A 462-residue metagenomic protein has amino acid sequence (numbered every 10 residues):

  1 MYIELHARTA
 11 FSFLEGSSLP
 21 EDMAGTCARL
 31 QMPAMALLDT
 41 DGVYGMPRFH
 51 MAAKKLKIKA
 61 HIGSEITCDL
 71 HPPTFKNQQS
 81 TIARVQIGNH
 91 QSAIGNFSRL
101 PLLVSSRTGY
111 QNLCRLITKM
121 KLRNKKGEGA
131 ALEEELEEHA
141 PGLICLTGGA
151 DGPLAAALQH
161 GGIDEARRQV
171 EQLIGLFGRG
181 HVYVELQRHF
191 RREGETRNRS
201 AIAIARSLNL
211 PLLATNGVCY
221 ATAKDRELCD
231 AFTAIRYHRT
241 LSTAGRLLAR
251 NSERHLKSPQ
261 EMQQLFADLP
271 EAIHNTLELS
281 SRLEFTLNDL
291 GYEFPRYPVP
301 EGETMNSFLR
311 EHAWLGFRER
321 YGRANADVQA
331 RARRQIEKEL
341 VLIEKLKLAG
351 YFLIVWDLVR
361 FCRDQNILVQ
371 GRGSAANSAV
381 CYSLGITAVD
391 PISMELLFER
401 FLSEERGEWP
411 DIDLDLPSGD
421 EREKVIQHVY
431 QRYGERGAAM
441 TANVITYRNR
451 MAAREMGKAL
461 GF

Functional and structural regions predicted by a protein language model:
M1-F462: Phosphodiester-processing cores and adjacent nucleic acid-binding clamps
